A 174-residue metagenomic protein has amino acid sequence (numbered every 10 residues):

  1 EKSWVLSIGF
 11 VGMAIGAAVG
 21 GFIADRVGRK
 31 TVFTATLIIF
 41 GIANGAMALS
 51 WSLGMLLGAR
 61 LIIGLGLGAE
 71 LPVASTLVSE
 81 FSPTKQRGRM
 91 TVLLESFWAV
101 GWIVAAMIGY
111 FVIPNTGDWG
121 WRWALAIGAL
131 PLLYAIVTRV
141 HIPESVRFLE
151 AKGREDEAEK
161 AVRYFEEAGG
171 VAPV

Functional and structural regions predicted by a protein language model:
E1-V174: Transmembrane-helix signature of 12-pass secondary carriers
